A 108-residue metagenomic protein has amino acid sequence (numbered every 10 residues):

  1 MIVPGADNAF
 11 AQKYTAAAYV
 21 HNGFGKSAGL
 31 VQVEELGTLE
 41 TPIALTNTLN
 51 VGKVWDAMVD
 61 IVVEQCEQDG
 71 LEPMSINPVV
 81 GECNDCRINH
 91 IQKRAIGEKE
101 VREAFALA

Functional and structural regions predicted by a protein language model:
M1-A108: Alpha/propeptide regions of enzymes that mature by internal proteolysis
